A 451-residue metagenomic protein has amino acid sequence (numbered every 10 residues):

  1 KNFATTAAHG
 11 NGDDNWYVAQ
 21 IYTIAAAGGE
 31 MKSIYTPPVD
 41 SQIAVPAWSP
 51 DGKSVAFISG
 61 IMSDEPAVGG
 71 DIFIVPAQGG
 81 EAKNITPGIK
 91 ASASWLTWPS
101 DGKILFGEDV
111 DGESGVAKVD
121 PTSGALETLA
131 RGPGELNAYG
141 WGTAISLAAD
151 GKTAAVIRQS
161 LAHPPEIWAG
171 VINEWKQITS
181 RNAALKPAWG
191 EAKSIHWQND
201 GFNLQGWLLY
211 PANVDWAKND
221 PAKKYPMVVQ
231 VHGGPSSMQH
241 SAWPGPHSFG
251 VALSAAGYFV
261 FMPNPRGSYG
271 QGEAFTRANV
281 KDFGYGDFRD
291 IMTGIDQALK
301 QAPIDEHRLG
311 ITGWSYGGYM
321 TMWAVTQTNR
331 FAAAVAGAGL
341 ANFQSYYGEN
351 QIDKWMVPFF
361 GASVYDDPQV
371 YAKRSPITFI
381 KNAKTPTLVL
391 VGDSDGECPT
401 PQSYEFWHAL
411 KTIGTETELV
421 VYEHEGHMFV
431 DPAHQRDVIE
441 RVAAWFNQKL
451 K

Functional and structural regions predicted by a protein language model:
K1-F3, P46-S54, L96-K103, I145-T153: Blade-terminus and WD-like Trp-Asp/Gly-His loop motifs, strongest in beta-propeller folds
T6-Y22, S33-A47, A56-F73, N84-S94 (+6 more regions): A flexible loop/linker signature enriched in serine peptidases of the S9 family
A7, P38, P50, S59 (+9 more regions): Residues that line or immediately flank small-molecule/substrate-binding pockets and catalytic motifs
Y22-I24, F73-V75, A117-V119, W168-G170 (+2 more regions): Conserved hydrophobic/aromatic positions in well-ordered beta-strands
A25-G29, P76-G80, D120-G124, V171-N173: Short loop/turn segments that connect beta-strands within beta-propeller blades
K32-T36, A82-P87, L126-R131, W175-R181: Beta-propeller fold detector
V39, D51, P87-K90, D101 (+6 more regions): Disulfide-stabilized cysteine-rich extracellular repeat microdomains
G142-K451: Serine-hydrolase catalytic core recognition
